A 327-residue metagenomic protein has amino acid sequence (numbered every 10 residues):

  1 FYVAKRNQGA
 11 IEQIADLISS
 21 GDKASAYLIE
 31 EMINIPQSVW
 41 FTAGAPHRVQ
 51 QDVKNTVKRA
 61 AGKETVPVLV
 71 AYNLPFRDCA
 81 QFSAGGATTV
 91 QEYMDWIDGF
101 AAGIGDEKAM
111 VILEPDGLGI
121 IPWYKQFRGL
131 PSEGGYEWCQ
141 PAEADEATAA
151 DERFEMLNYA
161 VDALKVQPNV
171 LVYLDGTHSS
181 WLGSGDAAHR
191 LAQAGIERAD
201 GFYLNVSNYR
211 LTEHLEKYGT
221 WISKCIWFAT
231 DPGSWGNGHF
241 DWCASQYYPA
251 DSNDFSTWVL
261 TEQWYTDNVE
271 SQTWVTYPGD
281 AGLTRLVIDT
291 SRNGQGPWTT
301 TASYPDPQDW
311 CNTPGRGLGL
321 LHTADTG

Functional and structural regions predicted by a protein language model:
F1-G103, E107: N-terminal carbohydrate-binding/catalytic regions of secreted carbohydrate-active enzymes
V3-N7, T42-A45, V70-L74, I112-L118 (+3 more regions): Active-site-proximal beta-strand/loop segments in catalytic clefts of secreted hydrolases
Q8, Q13, Q37, Q50-Q51 (+12 more regions): Residue-identity detector for glutamine
Q13-L28, L182-G327: Surface-exposed substrate-engagement region within the catalytic domains of secreted or surface-exposed extracellular
A45-D52, G85-E92, D145-M156, V166 (+6 more regions): Extracytoplasmic/periplasmic, Sec-exported soluble proteins
N55-T56, V161, T273-T276: Generic recognition of flexible, low-complexity loop/linker segments
K58-D175, D186-D200: Substrate-binding cleft of extracellular glycoside hydrolase catalytic domains
